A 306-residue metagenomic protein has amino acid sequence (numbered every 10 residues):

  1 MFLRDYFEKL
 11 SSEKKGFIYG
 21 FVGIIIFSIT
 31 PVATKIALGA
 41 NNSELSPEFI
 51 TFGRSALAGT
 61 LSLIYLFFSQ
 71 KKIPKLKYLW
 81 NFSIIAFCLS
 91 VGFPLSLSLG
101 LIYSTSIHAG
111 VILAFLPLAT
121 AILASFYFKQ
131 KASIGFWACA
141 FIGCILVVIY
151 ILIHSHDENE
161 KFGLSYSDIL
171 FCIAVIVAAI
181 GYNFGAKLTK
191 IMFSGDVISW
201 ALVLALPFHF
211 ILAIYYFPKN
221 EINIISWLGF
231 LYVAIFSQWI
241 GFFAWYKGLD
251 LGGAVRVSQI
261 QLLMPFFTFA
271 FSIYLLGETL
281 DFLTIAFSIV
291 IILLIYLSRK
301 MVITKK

Functional and structural regions predicted by a protein language model:
M1-T51, E160-K187, K306: Glycine-/small-residue-enriched transmembrane alpha-helix faces in small-molecule transporters and effluxers
S12-F17, S43-F52, P74-W80, L152-I176 (+2 more regions): Juxtamembrane helix-entry segments on the extracytoplasmic side of multipass membrane proteins
G20, F52-G53, S90, P94 (+3 more regions): Helix-helix packing/entry segments at the starts of transmembrane helices
I24, A33, G59-S62, T120-I122 (+3 more regions): Transmembrane alpha-helical segments that form core, pore/gating elements of small-molecule transporters/exporters
I26, T30-P31, L66-L113, I149 (+1 more regions): Specific transmembrane alpha-helical segments of multi-pass solute transporters/efflux pumps, especially DMT/EamA
S28, V32, F87-V91, L95 (+8 more regions): Hydrophobic/small/kink-forming positions within alpha-helical transmembrane segments of polytopic membrane proteins
N42-G92, A119, I176-F184, I198-F217 (+2 more regions): Transmembrane alpha-helices of multi-pass small-molecule transport proteins
S62, A132-H154, L262, F271 (+1 more regions): Hydrophobic transmembrane alpha-helices of multi-pass small-molecule transport proteins
